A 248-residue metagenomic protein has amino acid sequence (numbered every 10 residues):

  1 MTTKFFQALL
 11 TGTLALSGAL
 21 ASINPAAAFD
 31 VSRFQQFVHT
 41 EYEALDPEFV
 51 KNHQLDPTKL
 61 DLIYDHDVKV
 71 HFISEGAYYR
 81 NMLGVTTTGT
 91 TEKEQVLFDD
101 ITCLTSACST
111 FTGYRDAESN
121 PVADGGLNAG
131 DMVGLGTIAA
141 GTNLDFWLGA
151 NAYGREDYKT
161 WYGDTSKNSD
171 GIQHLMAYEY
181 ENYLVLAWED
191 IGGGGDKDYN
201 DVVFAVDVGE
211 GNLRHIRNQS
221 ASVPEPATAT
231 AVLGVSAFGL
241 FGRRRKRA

Functional and structural regions predicted by a protein language model:
T2-L10, A227: Bacterial N-terminal signal peptides that target proteins for export
L10-G18: Hydrophobic helical h-region of N-terminal Sec-dependent signal peptides in bacterial secretory/periplasmic proteins
S17-P25: C-terminal segment of classical bacterial N-terminal signal peptides
A28-G193, G209-Q219: Extracellular distal adhesion/interaction modules in secreted or cell-surface proteins
G195-V203: Extracellular carbohydrate recognition
P224-R243: A short, hydrophobic C-terminal helix/tail in secreted or cell-surface proteins
R245-A248: Short, charged juxtamembrane terminal tails flanking transmembrane helices
